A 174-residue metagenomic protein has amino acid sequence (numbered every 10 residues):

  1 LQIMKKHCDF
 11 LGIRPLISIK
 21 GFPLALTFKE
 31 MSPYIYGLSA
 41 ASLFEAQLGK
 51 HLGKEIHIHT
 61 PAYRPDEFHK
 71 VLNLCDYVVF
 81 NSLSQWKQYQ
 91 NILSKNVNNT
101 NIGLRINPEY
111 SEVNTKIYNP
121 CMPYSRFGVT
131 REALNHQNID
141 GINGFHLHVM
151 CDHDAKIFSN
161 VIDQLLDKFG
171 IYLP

Functional and structural regions predicted by a protein language model:
M4-K6, M31: PLP-dependent amino-acid enzyme catalytic core
R14-Y172: Active-site-proximal beta-alpha core segment in soluble small-molecule metabolic enzymes
